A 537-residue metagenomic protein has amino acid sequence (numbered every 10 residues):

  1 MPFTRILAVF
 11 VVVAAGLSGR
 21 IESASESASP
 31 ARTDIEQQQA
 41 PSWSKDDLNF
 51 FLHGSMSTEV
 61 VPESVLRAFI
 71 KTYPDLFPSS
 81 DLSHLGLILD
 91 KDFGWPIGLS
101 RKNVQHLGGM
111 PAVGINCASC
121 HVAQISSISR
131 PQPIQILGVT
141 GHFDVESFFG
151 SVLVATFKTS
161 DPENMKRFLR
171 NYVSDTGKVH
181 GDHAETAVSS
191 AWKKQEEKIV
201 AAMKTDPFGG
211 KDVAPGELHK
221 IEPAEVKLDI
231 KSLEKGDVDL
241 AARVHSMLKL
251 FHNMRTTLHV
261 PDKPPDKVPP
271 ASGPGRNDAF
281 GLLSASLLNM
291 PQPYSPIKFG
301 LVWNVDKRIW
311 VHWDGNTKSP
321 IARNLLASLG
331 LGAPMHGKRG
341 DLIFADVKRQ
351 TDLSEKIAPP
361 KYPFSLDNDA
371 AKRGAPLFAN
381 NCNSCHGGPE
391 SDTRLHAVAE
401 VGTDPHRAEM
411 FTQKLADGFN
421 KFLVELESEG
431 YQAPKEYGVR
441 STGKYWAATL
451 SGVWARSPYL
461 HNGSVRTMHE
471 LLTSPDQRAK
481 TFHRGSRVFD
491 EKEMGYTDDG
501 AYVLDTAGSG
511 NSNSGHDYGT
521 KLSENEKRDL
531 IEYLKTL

Functional and structural regions predicted by a protein language model:
M1-R5: Positively charged n-region of N-terminal signal peptides that target proteins for export
L7-G16: Bacterial N-terminal signal peptides
L17-S27: Signal peptide processing junction and immediate N-terminal pro/mature segment of secreted/exported proteins
S25-L537: Periplasmic c-type cytochrome electron-transfer domains
